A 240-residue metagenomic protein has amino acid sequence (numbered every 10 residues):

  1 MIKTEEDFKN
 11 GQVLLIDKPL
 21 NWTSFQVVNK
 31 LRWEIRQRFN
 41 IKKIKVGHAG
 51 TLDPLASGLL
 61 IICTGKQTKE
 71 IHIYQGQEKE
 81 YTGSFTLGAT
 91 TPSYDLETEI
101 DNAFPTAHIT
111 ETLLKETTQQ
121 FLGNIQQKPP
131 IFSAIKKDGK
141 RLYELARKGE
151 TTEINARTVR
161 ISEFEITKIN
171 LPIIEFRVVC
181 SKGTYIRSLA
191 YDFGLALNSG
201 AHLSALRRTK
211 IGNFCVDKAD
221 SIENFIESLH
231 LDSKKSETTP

Functional and structural regions predicted by a protein language model:
M1-P240: Catalytic/RNA-binding core of pseudouridine synthases
